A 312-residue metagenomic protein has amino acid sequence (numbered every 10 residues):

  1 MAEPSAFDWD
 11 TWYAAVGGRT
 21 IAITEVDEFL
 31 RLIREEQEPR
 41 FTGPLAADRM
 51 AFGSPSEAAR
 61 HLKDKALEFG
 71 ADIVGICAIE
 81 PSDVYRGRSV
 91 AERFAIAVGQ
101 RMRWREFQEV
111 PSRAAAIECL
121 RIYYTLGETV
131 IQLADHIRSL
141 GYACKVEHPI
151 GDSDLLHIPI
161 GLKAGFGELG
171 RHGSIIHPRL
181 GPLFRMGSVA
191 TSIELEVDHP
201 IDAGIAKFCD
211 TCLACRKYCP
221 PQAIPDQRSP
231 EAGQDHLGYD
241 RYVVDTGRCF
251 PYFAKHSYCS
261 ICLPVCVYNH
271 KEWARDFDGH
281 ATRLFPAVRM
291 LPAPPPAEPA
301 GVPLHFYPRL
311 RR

Functional and structural regions predicted by a protein language model:
M1-I76, R86, V90-A91, Y268-R312: Iron-sulfur (Fe-S) cluster-binding modules
K63, D72-A287: Catalytic cores of enzyme domains
